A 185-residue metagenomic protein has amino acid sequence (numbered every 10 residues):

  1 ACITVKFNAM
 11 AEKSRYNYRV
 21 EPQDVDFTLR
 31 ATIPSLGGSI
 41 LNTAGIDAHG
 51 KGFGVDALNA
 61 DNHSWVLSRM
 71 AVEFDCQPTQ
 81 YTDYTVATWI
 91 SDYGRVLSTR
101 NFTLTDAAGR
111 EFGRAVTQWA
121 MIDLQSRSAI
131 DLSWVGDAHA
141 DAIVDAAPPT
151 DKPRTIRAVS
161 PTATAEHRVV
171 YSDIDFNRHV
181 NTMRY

Functional and structural regions predicted by a protein language model:
K6-Y185: Terminal targeting signals and extreme-terminal segments of soluble enzymes
